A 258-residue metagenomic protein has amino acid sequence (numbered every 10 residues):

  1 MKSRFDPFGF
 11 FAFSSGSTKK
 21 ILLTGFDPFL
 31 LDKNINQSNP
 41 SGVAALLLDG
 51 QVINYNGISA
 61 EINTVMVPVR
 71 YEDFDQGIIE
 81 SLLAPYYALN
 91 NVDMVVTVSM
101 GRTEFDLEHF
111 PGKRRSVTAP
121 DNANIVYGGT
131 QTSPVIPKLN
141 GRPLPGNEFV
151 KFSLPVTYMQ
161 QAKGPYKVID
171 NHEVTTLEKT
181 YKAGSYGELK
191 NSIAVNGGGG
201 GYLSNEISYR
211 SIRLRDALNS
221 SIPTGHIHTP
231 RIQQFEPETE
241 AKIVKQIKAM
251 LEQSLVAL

Functional and structural regions predicted by a protein language model:
M1-A194, D216-S221, I232, E238-K248 (+1 more regions): N-terminal catalytic or cofactor-binding beta/alpha core of small enzyme domains
G199-N219: Short glycine-rich, acidic/polar surface loops and turns
